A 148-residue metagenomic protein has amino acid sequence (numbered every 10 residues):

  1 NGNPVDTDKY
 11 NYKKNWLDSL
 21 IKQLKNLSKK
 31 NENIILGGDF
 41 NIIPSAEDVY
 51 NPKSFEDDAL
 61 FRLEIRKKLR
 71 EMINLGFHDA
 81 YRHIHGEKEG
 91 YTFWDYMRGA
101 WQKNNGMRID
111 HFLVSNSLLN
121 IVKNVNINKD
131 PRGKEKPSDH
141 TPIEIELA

Functional and structural regions predicted by a protein language model:
N1-A148: Active-site regions of metal-assisted phosphoester/phosphodiester hydrolases, unifying DNase/endonuclease modules
